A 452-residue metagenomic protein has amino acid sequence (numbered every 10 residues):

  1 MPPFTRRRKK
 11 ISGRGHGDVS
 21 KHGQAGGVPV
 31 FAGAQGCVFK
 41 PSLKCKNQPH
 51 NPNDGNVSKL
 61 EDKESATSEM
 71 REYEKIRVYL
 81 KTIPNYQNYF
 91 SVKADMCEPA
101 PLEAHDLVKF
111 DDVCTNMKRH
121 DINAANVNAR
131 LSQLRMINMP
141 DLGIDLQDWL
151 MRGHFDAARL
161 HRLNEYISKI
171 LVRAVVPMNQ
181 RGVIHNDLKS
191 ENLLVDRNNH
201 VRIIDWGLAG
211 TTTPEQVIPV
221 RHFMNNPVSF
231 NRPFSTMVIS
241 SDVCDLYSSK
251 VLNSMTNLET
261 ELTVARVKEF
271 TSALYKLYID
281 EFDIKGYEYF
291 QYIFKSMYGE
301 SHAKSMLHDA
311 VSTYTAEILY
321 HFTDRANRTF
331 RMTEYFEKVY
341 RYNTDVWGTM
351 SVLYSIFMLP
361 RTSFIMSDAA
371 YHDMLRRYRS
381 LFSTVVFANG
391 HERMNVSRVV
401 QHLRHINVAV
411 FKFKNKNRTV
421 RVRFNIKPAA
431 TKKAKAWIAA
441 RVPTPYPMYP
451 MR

Functional and structural regions predicted by a protein language model:
G17, K21-N53, K63-S68: ATP-binding glycine-rich phosphate-binding loop
Y86-L163: Conserved structural core of kinase catalytic domains
V175-D196: Catalytic-loop of the protein kinase fold
H200-R202, W206-T362: C-lobe/activation-segment region of protein kinase-like
D373-F387: Conserved C-terminal C-lobe helix
A388-K414: Terminal C-lobe "cap" of eukaryotic-type protein kinase domains
F413-R452: Regulatory extensions appended to serine/threonine kinase catalytic cores
